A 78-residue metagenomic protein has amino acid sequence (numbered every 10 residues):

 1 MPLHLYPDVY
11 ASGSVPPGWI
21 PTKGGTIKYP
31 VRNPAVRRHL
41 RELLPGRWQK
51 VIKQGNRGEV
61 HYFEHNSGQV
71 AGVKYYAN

Functional and structural regions predicted by a protein language model:
M1-N78: Catalytic toxin/effector domains delivered as secreted proteins or via bacterial secretion systems
